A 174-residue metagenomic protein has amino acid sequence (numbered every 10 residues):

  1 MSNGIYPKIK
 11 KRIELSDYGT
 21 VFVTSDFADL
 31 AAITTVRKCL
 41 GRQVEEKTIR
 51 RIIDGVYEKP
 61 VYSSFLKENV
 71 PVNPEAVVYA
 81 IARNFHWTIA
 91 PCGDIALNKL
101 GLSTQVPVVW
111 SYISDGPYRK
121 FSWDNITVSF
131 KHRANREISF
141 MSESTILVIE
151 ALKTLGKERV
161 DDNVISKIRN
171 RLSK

Functional and structural regions predicted by a protein language model:
S2-I81: Short beta-edge/loop segments at beta->alpha junctions of small alpha/beta modules that act as binding/recognition
S16, E46, F85, L100-S103 (+1 more regions): Residues at alpha-helix termini
V36, C92-G93, S144: Amphipathic alpha-helical interface surfaces
I52-G55, A82-W123: Short gly/ser-rich loop at a beta-strand->alpha-helix junction or flexible surface loop bordering the NTP-binding
V70, N84-T88, F140: Alpha-helix N-cap/loop-to-helix boundary motif
A80-I81, C92-D94, T154-R159: Positively charged, aromatic-accented nucleic-acid-binding surfaces
S122-H132: A short, charged helix-loop
H132-K174: Hydrophobic alpha-helical interaction segments
